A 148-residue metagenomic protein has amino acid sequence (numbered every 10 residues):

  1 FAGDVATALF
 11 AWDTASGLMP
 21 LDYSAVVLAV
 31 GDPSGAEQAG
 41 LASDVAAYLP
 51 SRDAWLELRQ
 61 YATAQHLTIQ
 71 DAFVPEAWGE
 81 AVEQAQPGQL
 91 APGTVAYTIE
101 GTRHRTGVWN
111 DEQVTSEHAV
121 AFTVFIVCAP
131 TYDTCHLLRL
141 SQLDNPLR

Functional and structural regions predicted by a protein language model:
F1-T14: Short, aromatic-enriched amphipathic alpha-helices that serve as compact interaction elements
G17-R148: Structured, amphipathic secondary-structure segments that form assembly/contact surfaces in multi-subunit
